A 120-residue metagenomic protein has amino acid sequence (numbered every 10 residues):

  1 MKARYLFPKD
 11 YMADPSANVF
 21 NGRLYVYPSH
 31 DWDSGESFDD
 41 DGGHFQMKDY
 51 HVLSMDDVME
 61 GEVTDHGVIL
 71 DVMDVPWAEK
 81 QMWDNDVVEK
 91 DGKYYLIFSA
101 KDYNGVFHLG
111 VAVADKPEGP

Functional and structural regions predicted by a protein language model:
M1-P120: Carbohydrate-active catalytic/glycan-binding domains of CAZyme proteins, especially the secreted or lumenal ectodomains
